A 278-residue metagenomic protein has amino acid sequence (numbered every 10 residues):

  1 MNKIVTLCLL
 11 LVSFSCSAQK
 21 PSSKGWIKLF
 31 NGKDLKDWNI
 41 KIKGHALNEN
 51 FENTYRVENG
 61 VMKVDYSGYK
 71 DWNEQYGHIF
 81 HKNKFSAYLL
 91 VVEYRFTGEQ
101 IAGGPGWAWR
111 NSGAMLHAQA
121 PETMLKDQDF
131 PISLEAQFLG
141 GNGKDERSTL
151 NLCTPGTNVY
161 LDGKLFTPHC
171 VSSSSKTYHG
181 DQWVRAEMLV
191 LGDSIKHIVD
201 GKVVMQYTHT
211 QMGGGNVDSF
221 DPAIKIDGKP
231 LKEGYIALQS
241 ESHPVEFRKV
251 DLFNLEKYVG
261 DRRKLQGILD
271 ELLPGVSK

Functional and structural regions predicted by a protein language model:
M1-S22: Bacterial Sec-dependent N-terminal signal peptides
C16-K278: Carbohydrate-interacting regions of secretory-pathway proteins
